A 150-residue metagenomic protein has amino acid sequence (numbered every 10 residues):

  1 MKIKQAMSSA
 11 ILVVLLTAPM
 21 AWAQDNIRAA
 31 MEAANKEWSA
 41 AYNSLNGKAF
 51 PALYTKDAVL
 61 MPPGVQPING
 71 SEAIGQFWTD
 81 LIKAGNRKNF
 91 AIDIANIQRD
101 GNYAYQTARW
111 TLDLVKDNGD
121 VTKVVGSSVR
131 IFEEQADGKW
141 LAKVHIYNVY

Functional and structural regions predicted by a protein language model:
M1-A10: Bacterial N-terminal signal peptides that target proteins for export
S9-A18: Bacterial N-terminal signal peptides
W22-A52, V59-Y150: A beta-strand edge to alpha-helix "cap/lid" segment located at domain peripheries
